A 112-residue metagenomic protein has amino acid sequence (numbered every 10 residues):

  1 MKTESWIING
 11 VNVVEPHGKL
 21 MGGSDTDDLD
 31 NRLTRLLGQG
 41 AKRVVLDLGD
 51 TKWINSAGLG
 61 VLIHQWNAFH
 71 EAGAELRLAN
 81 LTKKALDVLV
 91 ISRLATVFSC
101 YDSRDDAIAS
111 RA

Functional and structural regions predicted by a protein language model:
M1-E15: Short beta-strand/loop segment at the start of cytosolic alpha/beta domains
N12, L20, D105: Residue-level detector of flexible, active-site-proximal loop/helix-junction positions within diverse enzyme catalytic
L20-F98: Amphipathic alpha-helical interaction surfaces in cytosolic regulatory modules
K83, D105-D106: Acidic phosphotransfer microenvironment of two-component signaling modules
S99-S103: Short acidic-hydrophobic, aromatic-tinged amphipathic segments that line or gate anion-handling sites
S110-A112: A short, charged, amphipathic alpha-helix used as a generic interaction element across diverse proteins
